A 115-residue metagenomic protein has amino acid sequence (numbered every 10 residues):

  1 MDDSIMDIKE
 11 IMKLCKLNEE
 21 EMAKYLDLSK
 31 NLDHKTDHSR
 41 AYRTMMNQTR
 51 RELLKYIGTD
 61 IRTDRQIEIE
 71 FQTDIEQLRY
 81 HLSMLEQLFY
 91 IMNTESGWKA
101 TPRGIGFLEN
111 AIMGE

Functional and structural regions predicted by a protein language model:
A23-E52: Short alpha-helical segments that sit at the start of domains
T59-T63: Short capping segments at the starts of secondary-structure elements
D64-R65, S83, S96: Residues within the helices of the helix-turn-helix
Q66-E70: A short acidic, leucine-rich amphipathic alpha-helix
F71-Q87: Short amphipathic alpha-helical interaction segments
E86-S96: A short, conserved structural fragment
S96-R103: Minor-groove-contacting beta-hairpin "wing" of winged helix-turn-helix DNA-binding domains
I105-E115: Short, amphipathic alpha-helical interaction segments positioned at domain boundaries
